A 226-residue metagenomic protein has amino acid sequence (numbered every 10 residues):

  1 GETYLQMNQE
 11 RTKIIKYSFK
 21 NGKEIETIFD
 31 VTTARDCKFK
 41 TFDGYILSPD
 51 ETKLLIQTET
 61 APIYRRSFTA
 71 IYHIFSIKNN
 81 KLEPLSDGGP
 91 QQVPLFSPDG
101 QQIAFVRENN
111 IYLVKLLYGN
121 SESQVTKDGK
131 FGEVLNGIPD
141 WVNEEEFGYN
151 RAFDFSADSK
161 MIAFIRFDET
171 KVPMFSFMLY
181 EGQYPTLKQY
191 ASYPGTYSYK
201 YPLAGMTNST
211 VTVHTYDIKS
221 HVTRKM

Functional and structural regions predicted by a protein language model:
Y4, L54, G100-I103, S159-I162: Hydrophobic beta-strand positions that form the internal "hydrophobic ladder" of WD40/Gbeta-like beta-propeller blades
Q6-A34, P62: Beta-propeller domains
Y17-F19, S76, K115-L116, D217: Structural recognition of the beta-propeller blade-terminating site
G22-I28, E59-Y64, F68-I71, V125-F153 (+1 more regions): Predominantly five- to eight-bladed beta-propeller fold
I25-D36, K81-S86, D140-V142, V222-M226: A short beta-strand motif characteristic of beta-propeller blades
S48, S97-D99, S156: Structural WD40 beta-propeller signal
R65-A152: Asp-box/WD-like beta-propeller blade repeats and closely related beta-sheet repeat scaffolds
